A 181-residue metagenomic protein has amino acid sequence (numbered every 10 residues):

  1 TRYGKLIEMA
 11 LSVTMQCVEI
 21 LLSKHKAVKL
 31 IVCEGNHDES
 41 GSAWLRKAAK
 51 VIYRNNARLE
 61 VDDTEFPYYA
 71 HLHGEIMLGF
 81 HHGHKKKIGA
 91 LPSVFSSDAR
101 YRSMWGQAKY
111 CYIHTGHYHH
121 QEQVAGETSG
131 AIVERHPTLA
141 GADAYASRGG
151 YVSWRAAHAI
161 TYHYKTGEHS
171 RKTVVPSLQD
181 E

Functional and structural regions predicted by a protein language model:
T1-L59: Core catalytic region of metal-dependent phosphoesterases/phosphodiesterases, especially metallo-beta-lactamase-like
L22, A49-P67, H73-D180: Conserved beta-sheet core of the metallophosphoesterase superfamily
